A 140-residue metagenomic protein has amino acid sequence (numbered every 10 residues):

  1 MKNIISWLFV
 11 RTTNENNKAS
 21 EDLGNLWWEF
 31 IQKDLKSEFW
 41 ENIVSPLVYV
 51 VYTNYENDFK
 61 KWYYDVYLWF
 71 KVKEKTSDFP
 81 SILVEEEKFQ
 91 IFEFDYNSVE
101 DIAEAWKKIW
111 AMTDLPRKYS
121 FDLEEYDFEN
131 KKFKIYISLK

Functional and structural regions predicted by a protein language model:
M1-K140: A solvent-exposed interaction/effector surface
